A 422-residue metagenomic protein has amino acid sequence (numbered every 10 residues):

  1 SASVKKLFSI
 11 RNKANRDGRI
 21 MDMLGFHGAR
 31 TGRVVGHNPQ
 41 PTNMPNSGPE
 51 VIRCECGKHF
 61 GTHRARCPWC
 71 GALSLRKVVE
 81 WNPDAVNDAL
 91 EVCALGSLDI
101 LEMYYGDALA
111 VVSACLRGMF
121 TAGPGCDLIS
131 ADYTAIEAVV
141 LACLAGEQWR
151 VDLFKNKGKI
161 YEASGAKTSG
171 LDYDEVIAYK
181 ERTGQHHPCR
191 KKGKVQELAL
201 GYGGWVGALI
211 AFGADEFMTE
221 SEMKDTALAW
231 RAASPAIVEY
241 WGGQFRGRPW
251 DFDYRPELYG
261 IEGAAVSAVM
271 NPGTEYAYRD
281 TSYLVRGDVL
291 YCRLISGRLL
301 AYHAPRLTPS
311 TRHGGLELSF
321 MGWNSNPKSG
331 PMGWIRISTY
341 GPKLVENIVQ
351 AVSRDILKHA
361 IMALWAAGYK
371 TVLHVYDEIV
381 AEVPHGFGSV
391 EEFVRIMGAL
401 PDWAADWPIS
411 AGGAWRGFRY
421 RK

Functional and structural regions predicted by a protein language model:
S1-R182, Y240-E378, F393-G398: Acidic, glycine-rich two-metal-ion catalytic cores of nucleic acid-processing enzymes
R33, A138-V139, E382-P384, F418-K422: Short, solvent-exposed polar/charged micro-motifs at secondary-structure junctions
L141, G207-S221, T226, W230-P235 (+1 more regions): Catalytic palm subdomain of template-directed nucleic-acid polymerases, centered on the conserved carboxylate motif
S164, T168, K191-A208: Core structural elements
S169-K192, E216-L228: Short, surface-exposed acidic
V206, A233, I237-W241, R248: Active-site-proximal binding-pocket segments
P401-D406: Arginine/glycine-rich "motif VI" loop of SF2 helicases in the C-terminal RecA-like domain
P408-K422: Short proline/glycine- and acidic-rich turn/helix-capping motifs at secondary-structure junctions
